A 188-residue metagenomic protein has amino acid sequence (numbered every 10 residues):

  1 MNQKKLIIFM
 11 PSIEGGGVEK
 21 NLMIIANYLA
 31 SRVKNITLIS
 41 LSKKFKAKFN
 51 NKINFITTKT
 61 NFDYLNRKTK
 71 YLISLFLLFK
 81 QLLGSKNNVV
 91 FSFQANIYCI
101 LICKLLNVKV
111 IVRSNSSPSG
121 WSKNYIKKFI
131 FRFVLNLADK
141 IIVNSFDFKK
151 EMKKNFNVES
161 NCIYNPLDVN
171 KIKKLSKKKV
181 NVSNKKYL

Functional and structural regions predicted by a protein language model:
L6, V89, C103-G120: Active-site proximal beta-strand in glycosyltransferases
I7-F9, N181-L188: Conserved donor-binding/catalytic core segment of Leloir-type glycosyltransferases
I8-K68, F148-K153, C162: N-terminal strand-loop element at the rim of the active site of nucleotide-sugar-dependent glycosyltransferases
S40-L41, V90-F93, V143-N144: Short beta-strand scaffold positions
T60-F62, I111-F129: Acceptor-binding helix/loop patch of EC 2.4 sugar-transfer enzymes, predominantly nucleotide-sugar-dependent
S74, F91-Y98, S114-N115: Short His-centered aromatic/hydrophobic patch
F76-L83, N124-I141: Membrane-proximal helix-turn-helix segments that form the acceptor-binding/catalytic region of lipid-linked
K150-K154, Y164-N184: Acidic anion/phosphate-binding donor-loop and adjacent secondary structure in glycosyltransferase catalytic cores
